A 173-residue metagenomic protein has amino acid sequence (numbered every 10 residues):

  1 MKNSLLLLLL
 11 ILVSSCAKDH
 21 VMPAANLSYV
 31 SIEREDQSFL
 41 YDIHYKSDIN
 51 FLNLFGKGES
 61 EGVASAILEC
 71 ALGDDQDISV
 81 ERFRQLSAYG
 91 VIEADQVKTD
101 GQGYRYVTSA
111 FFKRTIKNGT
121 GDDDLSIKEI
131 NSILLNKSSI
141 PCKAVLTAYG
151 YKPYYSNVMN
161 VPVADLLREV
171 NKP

Functional and structural regions predicted by a protein language model:
M1-L7: Sec-dependent signal peptide recognition, specifically the positively charged N-region followed immediately by
L12-S15: C-terminal motif of bacterial Sec signal peptides marking the signal peptidase cleavage site
A17-D19: Bacterial signal peptide processing site
V21-E35, Y89-V97: Short amphipathic beta-strand and strand-loop transition segments with alternating hydrophobic
A24, T120-P173: Surface-exposed edge beta-strand/loop patches
V30-Y89: Short, surface-exposed binding/anchoring microloops in extracellular/periplasmic proteins
Y45-F51, L72-Q76, F112-I116, L146-G150 (+1 more regions): Beta-strand elements of well-folded, non-transmembrane domains
L72-I127: Extended, solvent-exposed segments with strong compositional bias
